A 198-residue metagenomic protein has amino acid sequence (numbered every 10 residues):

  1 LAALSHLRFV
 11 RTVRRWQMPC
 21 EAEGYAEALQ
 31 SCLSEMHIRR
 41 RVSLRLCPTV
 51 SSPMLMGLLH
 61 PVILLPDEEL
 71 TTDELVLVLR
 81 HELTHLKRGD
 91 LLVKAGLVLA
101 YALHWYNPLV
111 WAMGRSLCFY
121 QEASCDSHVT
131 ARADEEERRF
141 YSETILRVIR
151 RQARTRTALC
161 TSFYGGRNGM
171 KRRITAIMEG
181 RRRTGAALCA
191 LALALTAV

Functional and structural regions predicted by a protein language model:
L1-V198: Hydrophobic topogenic segments
